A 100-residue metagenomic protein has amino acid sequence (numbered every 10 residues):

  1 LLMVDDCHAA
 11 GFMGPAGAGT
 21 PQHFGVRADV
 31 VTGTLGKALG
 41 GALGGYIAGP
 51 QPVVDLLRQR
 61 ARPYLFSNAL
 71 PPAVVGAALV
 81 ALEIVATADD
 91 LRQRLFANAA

Functional and structural regions predicted by a protein language model:
L1, H8-A100: Active-site C-terminal subdomain of aminotransferase-like
